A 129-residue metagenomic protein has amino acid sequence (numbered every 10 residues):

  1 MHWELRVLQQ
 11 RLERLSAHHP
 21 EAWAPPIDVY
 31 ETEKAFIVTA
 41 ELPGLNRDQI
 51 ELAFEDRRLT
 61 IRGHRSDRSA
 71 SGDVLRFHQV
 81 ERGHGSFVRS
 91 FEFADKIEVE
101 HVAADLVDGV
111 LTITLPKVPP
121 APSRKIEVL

Functional and structural regions predicted by a protein language model:
M1-T39, T60-R62, S66-F77: N-terminal leader/pre-domain low-complexity segments
A35, R58-T60, V110, K125: Structural motif
F36-L42, T112-I113: Short, well-ordered beta-strand segments enriched in hydrophobic/aromatic residues
N46-L52, E92-P122: Beta-rich strand-turn-strand
E55, H64-S66, P116: Residue-level recognition of strand-loop junctions within catalytic nucleotide-signaling folds
E81-G85: Short proline/glycine- and polar residue-rich coil/turn motifs
F87-R89: Short strand-edge motifs at loop-to-beta-strand transitions and within beta-strands of extracellular beta-rich domains
